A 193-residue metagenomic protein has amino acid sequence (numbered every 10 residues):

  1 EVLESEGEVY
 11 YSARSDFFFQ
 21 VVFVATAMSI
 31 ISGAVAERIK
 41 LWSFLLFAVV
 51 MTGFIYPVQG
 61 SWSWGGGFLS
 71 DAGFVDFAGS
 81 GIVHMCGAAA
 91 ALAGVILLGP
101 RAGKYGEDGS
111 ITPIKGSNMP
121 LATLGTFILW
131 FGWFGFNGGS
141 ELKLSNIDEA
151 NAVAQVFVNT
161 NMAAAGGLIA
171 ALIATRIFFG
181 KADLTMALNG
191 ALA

Functional and structural regions predicted by a protein language model:
E1-A193: Hydrophobic alpha-helical transmembrane bundles of multi-pass membrane proteins
